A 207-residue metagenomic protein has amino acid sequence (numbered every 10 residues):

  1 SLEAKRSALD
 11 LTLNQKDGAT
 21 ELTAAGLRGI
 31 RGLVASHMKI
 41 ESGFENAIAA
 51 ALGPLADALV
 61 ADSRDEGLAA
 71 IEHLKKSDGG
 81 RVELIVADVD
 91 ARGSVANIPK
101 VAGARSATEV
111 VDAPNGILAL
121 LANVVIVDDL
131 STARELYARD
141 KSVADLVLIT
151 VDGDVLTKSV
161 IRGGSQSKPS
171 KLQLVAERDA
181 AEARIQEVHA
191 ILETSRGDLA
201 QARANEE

Functional and structural regions predicted by a protein language model:
A4-T194: Hinge-like oligomerization/junction regions that interrupt long coiled-coil arms in large cytoskeletal
T194-E207: Extended alpha-helical coiled-coil "stalk/arm" regions that act as elongated linkers or oligomerization scaffolds
